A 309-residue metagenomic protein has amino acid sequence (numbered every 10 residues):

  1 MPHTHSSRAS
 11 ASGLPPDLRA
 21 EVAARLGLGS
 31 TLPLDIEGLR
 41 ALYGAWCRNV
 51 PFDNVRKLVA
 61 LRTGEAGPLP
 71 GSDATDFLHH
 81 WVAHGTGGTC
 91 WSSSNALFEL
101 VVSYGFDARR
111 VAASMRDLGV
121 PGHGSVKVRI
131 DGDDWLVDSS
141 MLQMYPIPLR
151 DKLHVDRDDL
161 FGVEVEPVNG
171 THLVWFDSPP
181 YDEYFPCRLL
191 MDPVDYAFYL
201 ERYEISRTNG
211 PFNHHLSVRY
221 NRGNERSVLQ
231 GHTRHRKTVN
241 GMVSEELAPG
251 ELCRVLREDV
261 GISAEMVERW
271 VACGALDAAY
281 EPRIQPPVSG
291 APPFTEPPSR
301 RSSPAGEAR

Functional and structural regions predicted by a protein language model:
M1-G44, V102-Y104, H172-R309: N-terminal accessory/pre-domain segments preceding catalytic cores
S10-G85: Secondary-structure boundary elements
V50, G124, W135, L216 (+1 more regions): A broad, low-specificity signal marking well-ordered, structured residues that form hydrophobic/aromatic
V59-V120: Extended, compositionally biased flexible segments
A74-T86, A113-D134, L160-L189: N-terminal short leaders/motifs
S94-V165: Hydrophobic/aromatic-rich core segments of domains that either
S114-L118, R157-N169, I205-G210, R222-V228: Short linear motifs in intrinsically disordered
